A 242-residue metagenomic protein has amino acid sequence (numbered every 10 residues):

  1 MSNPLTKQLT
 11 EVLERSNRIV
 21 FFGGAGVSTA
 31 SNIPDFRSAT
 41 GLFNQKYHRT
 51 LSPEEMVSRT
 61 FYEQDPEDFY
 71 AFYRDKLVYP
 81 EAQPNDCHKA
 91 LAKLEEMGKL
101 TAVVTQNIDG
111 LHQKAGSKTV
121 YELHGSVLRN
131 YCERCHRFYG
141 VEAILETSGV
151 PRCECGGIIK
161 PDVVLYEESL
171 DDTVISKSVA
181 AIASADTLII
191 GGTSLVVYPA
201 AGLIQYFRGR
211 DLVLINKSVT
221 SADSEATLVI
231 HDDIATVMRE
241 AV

Functional and structural regions predicted by a protein language model:
M1-V242: Conserved catalytic core of sirtuin-type NAD+-dependent deacylases
